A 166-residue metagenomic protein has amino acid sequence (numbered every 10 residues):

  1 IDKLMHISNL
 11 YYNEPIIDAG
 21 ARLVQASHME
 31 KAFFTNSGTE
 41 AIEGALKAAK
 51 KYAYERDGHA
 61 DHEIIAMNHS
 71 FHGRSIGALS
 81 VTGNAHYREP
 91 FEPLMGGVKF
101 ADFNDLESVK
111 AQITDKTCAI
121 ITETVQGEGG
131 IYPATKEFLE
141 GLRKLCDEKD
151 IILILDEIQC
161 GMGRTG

Functional and structural regions predicted by a protein language model:
I1-H59, E63: Glycine-rich loop-to-alpha-helix module at the N-terminal edge of alpha/beta enzyme cores
K3-L4, A26, A48-E55, L94 (+3 more regions): Change "in soluble alpha/beta enzymes" to "in soluble alpha/beta proteins
H6-I7, G129-Y132: A generic structural signal for short coil/turn motifs at secondary-structure boundaries
E14, T39, N68-F71, Q159-M162: Acidic, glycine-rich active-site loops and adjacent beta-strand->loop/helix elements that engage anionic groups
A32-T35, A66, T122, L153-D156: General beta-strand structural signal in soluble alpha/beta enzymes
N68-Q126, P133-K136, E148: PLP-dependent aminotransferase-class I/II
T114, Y132-T165: Catalytic PLP-binding core of fold-type I/II PLP enzymes
